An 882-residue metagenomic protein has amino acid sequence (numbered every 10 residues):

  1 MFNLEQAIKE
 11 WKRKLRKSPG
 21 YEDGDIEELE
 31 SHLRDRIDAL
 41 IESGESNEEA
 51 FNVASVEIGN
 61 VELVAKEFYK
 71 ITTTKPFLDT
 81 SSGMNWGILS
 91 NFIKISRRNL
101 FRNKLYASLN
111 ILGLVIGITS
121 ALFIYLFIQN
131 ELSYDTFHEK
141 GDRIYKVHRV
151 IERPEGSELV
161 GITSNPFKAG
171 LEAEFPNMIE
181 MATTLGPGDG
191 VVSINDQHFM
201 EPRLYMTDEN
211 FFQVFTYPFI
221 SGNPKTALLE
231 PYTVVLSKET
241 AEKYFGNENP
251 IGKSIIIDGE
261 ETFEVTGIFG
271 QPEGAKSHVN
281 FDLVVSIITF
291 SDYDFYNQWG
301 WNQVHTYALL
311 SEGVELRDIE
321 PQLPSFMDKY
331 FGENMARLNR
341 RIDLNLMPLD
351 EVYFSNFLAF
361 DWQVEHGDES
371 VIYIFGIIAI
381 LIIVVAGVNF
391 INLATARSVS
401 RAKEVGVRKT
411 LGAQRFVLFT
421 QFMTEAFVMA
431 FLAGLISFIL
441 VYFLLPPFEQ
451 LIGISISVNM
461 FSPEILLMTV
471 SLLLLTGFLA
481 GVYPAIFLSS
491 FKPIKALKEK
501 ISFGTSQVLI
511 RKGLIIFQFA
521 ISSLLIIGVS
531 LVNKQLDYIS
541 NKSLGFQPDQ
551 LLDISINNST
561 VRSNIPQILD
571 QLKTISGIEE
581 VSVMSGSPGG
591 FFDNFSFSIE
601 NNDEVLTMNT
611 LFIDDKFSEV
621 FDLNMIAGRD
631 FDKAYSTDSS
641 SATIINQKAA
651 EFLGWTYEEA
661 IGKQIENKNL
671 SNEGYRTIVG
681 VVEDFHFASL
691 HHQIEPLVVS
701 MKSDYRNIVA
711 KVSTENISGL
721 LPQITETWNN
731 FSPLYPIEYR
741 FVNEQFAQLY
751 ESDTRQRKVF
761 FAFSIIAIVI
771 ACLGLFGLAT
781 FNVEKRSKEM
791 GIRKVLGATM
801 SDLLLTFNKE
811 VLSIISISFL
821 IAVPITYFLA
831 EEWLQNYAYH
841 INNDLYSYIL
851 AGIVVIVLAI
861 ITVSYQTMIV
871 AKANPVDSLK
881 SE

Functional and structural regions predicted by a protein language model:
M1-F101, P875-K880: Negatively charged linear elements and acidic catalytic determinants
A65-R98, R102, H138, M327-A379 (+9 more regions): Membrane-helix entry/capping segments
F77-I111, D361-V364, A394-F431, Y442-R562 (+2 more regions): Alpha-helical transmembrane segments of integral membrane proteins
I93, R102-Q129, H366-K403, F431 (+4 more regions): Hydrophobic alpha-helical transmembrane segments of multi-pass inner-membrane transport and secretion
T119, L126, N345, F427-P493 (+2 more regions): Small-residue-rich transmembrane alpha-helices
I124-G190, W301-A308, E320-Q322, R341-F354 (+5 more regions): Membrane-proximal extracellular/periplasmic loop immediately following the first transmembrane helix
T207-S221, V234-S370, Q567-S752: Mid-to-C-terminal secondary-structure elements that act as membrane-proximal/extracytoplasmic interface segments
A386-V428, G774-L812, Q866-I869, A873-N874: Interfacial "coupling" helices/loops that link adjacent transmembrane helices in transporter permeases
